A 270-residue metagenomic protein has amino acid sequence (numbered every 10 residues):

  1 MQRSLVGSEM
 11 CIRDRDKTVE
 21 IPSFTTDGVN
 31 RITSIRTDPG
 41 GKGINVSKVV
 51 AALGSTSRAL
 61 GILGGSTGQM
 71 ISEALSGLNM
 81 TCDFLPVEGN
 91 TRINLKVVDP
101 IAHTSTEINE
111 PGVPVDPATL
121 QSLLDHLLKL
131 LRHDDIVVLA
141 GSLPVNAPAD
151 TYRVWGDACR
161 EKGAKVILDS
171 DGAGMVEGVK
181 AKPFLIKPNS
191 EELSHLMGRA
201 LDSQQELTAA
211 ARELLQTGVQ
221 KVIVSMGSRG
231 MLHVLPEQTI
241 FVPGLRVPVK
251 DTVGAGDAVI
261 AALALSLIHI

Functional and structural regions predicted by a protein language model:
M1-G7, I268-H269: Single conserved hydrophobic/aromatic residue that forms the stacking wall/gate of nucleotide- or nucleobase-binding
G7-E9, R13-L60, G68-M70, V249: Glycine-rich phosphate/adenosyl-contacting loop at the front of the ribokinase-like
P22, G28-V29, A52-D135: Conserved N-terminal subdomain of the carbohydrate kinase-like
V50, N189, G256: Short, conserved phosphate/pyrophosphate- and ester-handling motifs at nucleotide-, phospho-/glycolipid
T119-H126, L168-A173, L207: Active-site glycine-rich loop that binds ribose-phosphate moieties when present
I136-Q205: Conserved beta-alpha-beta core of the PfkB/ribokinase-like small-molecule kinase fold
D157, E161, V176, Q204-I268: Conserved phosphate-binding/catalytic region of the ribokinase-like
